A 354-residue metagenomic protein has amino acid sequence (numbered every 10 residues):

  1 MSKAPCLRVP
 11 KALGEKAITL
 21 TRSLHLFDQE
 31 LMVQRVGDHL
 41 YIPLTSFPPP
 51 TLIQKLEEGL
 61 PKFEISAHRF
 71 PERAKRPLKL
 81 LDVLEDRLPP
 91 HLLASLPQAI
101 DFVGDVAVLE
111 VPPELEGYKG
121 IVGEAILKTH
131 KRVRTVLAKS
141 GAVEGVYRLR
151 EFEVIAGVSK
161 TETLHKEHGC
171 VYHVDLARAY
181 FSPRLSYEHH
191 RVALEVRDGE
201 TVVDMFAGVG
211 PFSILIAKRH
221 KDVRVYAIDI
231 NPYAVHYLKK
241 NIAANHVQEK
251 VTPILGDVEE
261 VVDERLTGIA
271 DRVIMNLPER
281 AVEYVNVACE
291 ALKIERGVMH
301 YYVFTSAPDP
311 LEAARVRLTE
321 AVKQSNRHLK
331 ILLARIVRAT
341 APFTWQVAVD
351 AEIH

Functional and structural regions predicted by a protein language model:
M1-H354: SAM-dependent transferase fold signal centered on methyltransferase-like domains, encompassing both Class I
